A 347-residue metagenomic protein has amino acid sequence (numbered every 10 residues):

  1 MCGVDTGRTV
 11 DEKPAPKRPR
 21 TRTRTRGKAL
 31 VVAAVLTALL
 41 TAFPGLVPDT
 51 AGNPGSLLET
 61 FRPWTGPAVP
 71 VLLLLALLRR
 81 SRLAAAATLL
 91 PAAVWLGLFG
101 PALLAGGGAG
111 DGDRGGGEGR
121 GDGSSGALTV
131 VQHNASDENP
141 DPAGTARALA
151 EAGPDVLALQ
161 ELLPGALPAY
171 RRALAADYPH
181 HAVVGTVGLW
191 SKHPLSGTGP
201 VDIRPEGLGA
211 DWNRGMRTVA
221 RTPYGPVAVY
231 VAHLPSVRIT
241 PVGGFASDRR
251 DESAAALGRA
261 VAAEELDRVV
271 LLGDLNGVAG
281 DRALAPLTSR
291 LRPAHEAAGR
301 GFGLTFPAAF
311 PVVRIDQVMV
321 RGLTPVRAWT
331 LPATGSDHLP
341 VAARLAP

Functional and structural regions predicted by a protein language model:
M1-G3, P14-P19, T240-D251: A charged, solvent-exposed segment within the mature domains of Sec-exported extracytoplasmic proteins
C2-R171: N-terminal, active-site-proximal structural segment of metallo-dependent hydrolase catalytic domains
G126, S136-A150, A158-P347: Soluble catalytic domains of enzymes that build or remodel membrane lipids, polysaccharides, and related
